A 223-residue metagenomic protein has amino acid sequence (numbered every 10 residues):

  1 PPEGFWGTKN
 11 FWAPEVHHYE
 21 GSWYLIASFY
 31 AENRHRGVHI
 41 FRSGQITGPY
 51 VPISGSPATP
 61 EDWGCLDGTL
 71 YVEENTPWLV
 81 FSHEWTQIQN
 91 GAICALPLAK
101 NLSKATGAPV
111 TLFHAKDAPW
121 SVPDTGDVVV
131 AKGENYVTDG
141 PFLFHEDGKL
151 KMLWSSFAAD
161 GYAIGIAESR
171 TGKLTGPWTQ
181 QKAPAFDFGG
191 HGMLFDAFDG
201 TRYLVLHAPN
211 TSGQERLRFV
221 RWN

Functional and structural regions predicted by a protein language model:
P1-N223: Carbohydrate-active catalytic/glycan-binding domains of CAZyme proteins, especially the secreted or lumenal ectodomains
